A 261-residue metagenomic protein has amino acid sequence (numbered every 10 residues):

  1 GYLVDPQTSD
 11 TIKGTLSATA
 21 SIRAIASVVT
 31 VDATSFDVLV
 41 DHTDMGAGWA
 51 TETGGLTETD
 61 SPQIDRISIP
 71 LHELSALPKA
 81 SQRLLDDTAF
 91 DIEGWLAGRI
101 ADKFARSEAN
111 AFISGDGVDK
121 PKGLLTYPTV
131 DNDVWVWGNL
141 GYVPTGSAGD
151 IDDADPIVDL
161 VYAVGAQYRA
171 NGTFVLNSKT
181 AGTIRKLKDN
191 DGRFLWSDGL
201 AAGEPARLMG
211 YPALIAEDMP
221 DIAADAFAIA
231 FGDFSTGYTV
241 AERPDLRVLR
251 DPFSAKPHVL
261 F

Functional and structural regions predicted by a protein language model:
G1-N171, R185, D191-L208, P212-I222 (+3 more regions): Acidic/polar, low-complexity extended loops/arms that serve as protein-protein interfaces in large oligomeric shells
G98-I100, H258-F261: Active-site scaffold segments
N177, A213, F261: Hydrophobic, well-ordered secondary-structure elements that form the walls of internal hydrophobic environments
G232: TRNA-recognition modules of translation machinery and tRNA-sensing kinases, especially anticodon-binding
R250-L260: Extended, compositionally biased alpha-helical segments that mediate assembly or anchoring
